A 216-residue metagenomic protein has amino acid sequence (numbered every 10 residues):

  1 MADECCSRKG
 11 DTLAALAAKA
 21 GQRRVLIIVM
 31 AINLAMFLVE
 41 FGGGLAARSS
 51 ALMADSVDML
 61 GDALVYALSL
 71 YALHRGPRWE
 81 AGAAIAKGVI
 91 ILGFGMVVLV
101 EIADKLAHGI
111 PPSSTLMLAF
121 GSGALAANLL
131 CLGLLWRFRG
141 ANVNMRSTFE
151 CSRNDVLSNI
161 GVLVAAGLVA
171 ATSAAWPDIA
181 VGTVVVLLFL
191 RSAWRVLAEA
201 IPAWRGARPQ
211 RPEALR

Functional and structural regions predicted by a protein language model:
A2-R216: Alpha-helical transmembrane cores and adjacent cytosolic helix/loop segments of polytopic membrane transporters
